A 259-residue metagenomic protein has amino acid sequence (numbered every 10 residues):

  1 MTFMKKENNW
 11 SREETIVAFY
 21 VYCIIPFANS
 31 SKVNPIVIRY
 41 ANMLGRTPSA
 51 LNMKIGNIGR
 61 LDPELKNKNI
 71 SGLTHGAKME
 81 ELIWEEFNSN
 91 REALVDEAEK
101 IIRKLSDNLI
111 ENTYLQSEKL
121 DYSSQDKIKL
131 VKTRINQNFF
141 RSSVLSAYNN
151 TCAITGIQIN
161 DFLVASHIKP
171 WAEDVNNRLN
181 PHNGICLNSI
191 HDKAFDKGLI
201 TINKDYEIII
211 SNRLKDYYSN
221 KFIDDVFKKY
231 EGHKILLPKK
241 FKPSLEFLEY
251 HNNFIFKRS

Functional and structural regions predicted by a protein language model:
T2-V21, V131: Short, Lys/Arg-enriched anionic-surface-contact patches
Y22-K32: Short helix->loop/beta-hairpin flanking segments within DNA-binding domains
I36-A41: Short alpha-helical "recognition helix" segments of helix-turn-helix
R46-D62: Major-groove recognition helix of helix-turn-helix-like DNA-binding domains
T47, T151, V164, L187: The −1 position to Zn-ligating cysteines in a subset of zinc-ribbon hairpins
P63-N138, I157-F162, F227-S259: A boundary/linker detector
T113-T151, K169-H182: Short, charged surface segments at domain edges that flank catalytic/cofactor-binding sites
F139, I157-N160, K169-S259: A detector for short metal-coordination/catalytic motifs
